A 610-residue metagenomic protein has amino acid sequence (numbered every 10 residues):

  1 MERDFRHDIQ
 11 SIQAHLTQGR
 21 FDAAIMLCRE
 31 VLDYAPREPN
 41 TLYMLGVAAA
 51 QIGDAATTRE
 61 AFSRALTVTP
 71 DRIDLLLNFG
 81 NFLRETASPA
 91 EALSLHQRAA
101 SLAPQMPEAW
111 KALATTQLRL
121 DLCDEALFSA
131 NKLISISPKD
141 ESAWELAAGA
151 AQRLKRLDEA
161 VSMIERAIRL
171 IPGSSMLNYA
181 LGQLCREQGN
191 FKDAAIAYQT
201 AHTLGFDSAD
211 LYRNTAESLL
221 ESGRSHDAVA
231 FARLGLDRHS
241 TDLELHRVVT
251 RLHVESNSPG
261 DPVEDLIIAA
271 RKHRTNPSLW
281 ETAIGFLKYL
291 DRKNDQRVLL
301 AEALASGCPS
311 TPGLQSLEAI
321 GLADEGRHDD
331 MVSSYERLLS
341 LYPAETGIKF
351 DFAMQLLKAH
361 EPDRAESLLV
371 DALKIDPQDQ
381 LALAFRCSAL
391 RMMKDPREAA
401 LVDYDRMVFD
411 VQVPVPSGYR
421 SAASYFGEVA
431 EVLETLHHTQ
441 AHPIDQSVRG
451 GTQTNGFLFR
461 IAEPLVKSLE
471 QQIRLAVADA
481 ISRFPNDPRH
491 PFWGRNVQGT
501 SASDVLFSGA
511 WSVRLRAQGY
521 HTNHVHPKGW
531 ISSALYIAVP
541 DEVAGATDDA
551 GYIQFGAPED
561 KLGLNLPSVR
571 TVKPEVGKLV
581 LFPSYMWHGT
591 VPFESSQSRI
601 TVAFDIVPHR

Functional and structural regions predicted by a protein language model:
R6, N40, D74, E108 (+8 more regions): Start-of-helix register in tetratricopeptide repeats
P36, P70, P104, P138 (+7 more regions): Short coil turns that delineate tetratricopeptide repeat
A400-G499, Y520: Non-heme Fe(II)/2-oxoglutarate
P464-R474, A478-L581, M586, V591-R610: Catalytic core of non-heme Fe(II) oxygenases with the double-stranded beta-helix
